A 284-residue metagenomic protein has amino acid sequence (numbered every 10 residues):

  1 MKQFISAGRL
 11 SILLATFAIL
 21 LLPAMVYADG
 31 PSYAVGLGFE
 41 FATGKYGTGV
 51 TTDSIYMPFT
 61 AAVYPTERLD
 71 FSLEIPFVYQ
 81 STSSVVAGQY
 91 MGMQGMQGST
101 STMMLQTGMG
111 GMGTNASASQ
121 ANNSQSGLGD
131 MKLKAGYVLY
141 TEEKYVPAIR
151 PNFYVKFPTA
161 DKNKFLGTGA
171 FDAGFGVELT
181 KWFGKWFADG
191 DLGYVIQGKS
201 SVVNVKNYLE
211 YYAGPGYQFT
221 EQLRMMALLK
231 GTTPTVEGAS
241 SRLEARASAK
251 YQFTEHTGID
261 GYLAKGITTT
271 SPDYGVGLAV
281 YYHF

Functional and structural regions predicted by a protein language model:
M1-P31, M109-M112: Cleavable N-terminal export/targeting peptides
A28-K199, K206-F284: Transmembrane beta-barrel domains of Gram-negative outer membranes and organellar outer membranes
